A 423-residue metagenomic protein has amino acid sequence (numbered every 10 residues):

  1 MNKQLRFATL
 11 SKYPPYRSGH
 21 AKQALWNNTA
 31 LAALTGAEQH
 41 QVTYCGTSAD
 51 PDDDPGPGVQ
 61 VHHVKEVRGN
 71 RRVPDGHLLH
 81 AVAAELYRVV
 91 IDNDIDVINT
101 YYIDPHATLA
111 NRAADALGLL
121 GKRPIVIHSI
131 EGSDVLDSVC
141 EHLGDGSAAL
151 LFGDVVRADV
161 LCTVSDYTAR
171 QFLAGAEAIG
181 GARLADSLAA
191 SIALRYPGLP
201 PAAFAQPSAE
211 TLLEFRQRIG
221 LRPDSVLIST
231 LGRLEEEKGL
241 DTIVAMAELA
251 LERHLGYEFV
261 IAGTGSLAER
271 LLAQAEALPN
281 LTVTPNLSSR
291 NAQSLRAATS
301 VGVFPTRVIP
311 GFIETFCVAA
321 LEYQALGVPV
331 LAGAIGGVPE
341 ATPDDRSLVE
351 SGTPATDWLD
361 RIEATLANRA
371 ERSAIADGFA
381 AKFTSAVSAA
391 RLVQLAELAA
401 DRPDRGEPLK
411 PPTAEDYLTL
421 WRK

Functional and structural regions predicted by a protein language model:
M1-D50, L418-K423: N-terminal subdomain of nucleotide-sugar transferases
A8-T9, C162, R216, L221-K238 (+1 more regions): Conserved donor-binding/catalytic core segment of Leloir-type glycosyltransferases
G121-H128, D134-R157, A176-G180: Nucleotide-sugar donor phosphate/pyrophosphate-binding loop at the beta->alpha transition of glycosyltransferases
V156-L194, L199-Q206: A short, active-site helix/loop in glycosyltransferases that binds the activated sugar's phosphate group
E269-N291, V301: Nucleotide-activated donor-binding/catalytic signature segment of Leloir-type glycosyltransferases, i.e., the conserved
V283, P339-A364: Change "using UDP/GDP/dTDP sugars" to "using nucleotide sugars
F304-L321, A334, P339-E340: Nucleotide-sugar-dependent
T353, D357, A367-R422: A charged, aromatic-enriched C-terminal amphipathic alpha-helix characteristic of glycosyltransferases across folds
